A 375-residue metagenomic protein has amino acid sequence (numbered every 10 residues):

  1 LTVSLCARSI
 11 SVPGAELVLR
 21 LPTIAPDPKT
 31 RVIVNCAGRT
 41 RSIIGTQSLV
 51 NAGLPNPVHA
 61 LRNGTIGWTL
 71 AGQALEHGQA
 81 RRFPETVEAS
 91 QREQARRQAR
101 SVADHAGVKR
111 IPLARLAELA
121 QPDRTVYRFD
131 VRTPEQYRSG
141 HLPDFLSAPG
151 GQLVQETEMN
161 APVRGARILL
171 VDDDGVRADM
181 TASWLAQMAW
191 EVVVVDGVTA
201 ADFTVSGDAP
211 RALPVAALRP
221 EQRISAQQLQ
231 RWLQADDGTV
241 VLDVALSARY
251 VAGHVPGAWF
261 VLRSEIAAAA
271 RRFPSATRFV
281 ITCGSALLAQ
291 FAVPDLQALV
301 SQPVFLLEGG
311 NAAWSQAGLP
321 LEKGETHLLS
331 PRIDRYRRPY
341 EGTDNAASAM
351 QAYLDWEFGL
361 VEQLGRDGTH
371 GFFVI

Functional and structural regions predicted by a protein language model:
L1-Y127, V131-V240, V244-I375: Rhodanese-like catalytic fold shared by cysteine-dependent sulfurtransferases and DSP/PTP-type phosphatases
